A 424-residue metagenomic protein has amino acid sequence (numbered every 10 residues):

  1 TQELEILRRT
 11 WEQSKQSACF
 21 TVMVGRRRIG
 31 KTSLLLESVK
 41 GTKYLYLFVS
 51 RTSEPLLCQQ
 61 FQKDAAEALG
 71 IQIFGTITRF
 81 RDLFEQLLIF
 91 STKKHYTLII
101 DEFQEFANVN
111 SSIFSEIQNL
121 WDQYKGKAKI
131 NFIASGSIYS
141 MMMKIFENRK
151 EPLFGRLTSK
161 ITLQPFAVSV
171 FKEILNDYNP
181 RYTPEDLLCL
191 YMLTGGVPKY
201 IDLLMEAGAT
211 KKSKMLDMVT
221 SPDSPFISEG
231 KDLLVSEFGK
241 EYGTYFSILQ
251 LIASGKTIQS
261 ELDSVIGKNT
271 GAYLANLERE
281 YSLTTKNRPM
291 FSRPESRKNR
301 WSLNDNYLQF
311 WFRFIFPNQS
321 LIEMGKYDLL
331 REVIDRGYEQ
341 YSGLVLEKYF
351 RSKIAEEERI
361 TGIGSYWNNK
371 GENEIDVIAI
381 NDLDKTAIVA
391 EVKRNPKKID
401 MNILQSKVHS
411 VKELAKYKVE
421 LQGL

Functional and structural regions predicted by a protein language model:
T1-E332: Phosphate-binding site recognition
Q2, R297-L424: A cross-kingdom feature that marks ATP-driven nucleic-acid transaction machinery
